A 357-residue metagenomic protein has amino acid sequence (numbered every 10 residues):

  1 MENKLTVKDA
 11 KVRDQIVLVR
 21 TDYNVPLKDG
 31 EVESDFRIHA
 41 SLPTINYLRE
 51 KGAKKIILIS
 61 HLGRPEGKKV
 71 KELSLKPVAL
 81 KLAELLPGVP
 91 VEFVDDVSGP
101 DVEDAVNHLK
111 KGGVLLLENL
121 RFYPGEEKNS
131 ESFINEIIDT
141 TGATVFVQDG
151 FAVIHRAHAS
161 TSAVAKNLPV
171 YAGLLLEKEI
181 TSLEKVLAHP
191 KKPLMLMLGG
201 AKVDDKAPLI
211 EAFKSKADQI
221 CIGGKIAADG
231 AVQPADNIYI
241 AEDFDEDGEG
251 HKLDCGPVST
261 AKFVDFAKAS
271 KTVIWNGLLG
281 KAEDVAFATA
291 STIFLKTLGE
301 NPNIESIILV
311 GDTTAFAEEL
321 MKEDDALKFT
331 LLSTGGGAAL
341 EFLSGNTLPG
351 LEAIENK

Functional and structural regions predicted by a protein language model:
M1-K357: Active-site loop-to-helix "anion-binding N-cap" substructures in soluble metabolic enzymes
